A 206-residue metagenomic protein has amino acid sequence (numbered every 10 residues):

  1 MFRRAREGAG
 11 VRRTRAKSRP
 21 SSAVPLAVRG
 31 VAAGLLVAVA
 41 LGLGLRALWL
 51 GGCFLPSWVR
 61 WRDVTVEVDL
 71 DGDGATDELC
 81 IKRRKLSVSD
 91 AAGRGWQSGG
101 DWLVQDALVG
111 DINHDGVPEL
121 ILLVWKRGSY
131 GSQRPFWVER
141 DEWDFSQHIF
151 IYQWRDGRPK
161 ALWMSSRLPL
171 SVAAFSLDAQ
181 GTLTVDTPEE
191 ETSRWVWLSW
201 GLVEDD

Functional and structural regions predicted by a protein language model:
F2-P20, P25-D206: Beta-propeller-forming repeat regions
